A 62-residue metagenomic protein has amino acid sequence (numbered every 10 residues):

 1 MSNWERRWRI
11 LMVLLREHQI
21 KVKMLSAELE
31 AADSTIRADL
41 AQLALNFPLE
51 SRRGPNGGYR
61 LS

Functional and structural regions predicted by a protein language model:
M1-S62: Short, basic/aromatic recognition patches that contact phosphate-bearing ligands
